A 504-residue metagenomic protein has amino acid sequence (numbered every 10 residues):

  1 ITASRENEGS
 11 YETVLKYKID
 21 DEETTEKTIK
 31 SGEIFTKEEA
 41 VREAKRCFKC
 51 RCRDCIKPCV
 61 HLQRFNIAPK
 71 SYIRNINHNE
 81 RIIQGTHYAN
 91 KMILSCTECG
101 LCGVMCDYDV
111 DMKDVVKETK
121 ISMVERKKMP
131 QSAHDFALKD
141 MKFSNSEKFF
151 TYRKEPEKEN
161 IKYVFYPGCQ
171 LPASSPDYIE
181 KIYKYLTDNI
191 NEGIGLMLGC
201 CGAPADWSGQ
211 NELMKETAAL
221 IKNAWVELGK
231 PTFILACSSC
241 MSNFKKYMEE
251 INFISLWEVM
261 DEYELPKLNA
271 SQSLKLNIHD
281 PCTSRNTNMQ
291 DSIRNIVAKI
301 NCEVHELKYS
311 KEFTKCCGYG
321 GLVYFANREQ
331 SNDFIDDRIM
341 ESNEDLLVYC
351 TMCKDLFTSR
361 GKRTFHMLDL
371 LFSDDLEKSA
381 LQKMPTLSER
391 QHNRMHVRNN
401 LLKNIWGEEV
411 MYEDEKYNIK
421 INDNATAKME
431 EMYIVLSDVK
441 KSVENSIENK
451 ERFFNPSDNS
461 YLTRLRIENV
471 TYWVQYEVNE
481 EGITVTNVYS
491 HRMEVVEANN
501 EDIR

Functional and structural regions predicted by a protein language model:
I1-S95: Ferredoxin-type iron-sulfur electron-transfer modules and their immediate structural context
T2-Y17, P130-S144, L256: Long, charged amphipathic helices and adjacent flexible linkers at domain junctions
E38, K158-Y166, A270-L276: A short, charged/proline- and glycine-enriched loop that marks the coil->beta-strand transition at the N-terminal
A40, Y263-V410: Redox cofactor-anchoring modules in respiratory/redox and cofactor-processing assemblies
F48, D54, N66-I251, Q382-L401: Iron-sulfur-cluster electron-transfer modules
P58, M105, S239-K246, C316 (+2 more regions): Phosphate- and divalent-cation-binding pockets in alpha/beta enzyme and binding domains that engage nucleotide-derived
I234-L235, L347-V348, K420: Short beta-strand scaffold positions
L381, P385-L387, H392-R504: Ribonuclease/tRNase effector modules and their secretory precursors
